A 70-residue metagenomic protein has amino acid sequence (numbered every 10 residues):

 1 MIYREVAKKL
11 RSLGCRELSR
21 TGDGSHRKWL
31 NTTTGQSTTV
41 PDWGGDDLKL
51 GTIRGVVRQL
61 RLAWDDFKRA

Functional and structural regions predicted by a protein language model:
M1-G14: Polyanion-binding surface elements
K8, S19-G22, V57-L60: Short linear sequence motifs
K8-K9, K28, K49, K68: Context-gated lysine
L13-R16, A63-D65: Low-complexity, intrinsically disordered/propeptide-like segments
E17-I53: A short, structured beta-strand/loop element
G44-A70: C-terminal structural segments of small proteins and small subunits
